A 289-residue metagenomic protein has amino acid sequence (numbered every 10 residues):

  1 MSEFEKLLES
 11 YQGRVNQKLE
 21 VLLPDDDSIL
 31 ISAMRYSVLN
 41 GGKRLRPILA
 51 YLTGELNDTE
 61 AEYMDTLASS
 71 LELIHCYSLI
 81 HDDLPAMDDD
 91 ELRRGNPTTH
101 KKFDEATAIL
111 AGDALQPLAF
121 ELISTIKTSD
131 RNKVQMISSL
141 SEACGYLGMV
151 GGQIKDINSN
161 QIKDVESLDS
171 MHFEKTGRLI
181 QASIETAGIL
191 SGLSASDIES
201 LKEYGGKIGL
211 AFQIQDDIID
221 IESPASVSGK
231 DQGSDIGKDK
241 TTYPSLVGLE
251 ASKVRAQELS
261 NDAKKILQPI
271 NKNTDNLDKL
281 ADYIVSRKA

Functional and structural regions predicted by a protein language model:
M1-N16: N-terminal leader/targeting segments and the immediately adjacent pre-domain N-terminus
Y11-G13, E20-Q268, N276-V285: Mg2+-dependent prenyl diphosphate-binding active-site environment of isoprenoid biosynthetic enzymes
N273: Donor nucleotide-sugar binding loop of glycosyltransferases
K288-A289: Short cytosolic juxtamembrane segments of multi-pass membrane proteins
